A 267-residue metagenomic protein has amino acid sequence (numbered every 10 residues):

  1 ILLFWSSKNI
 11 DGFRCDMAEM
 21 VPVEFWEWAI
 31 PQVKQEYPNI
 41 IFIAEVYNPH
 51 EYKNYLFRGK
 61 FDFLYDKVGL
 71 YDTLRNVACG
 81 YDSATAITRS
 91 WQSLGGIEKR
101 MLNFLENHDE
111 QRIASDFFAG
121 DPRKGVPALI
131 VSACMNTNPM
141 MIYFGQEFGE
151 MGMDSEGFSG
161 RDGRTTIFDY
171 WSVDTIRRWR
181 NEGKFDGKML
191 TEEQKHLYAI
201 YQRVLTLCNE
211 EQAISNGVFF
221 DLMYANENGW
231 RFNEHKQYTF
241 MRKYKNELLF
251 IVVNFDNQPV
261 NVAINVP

Functional and structural regions predicted by a protein language model:
I1-R14, A18-M20, E24-E27, P31-M140 (+5 more regions): Alpha-amylase-like alpha-glycosidases and glucanotransferases acting on alpha-linked glucans and related
A86, G95-E98, N107, R112-P267: Loop/helix patches that line or flank the sugar-binding groove of alpha-linked glycan CAZymes
